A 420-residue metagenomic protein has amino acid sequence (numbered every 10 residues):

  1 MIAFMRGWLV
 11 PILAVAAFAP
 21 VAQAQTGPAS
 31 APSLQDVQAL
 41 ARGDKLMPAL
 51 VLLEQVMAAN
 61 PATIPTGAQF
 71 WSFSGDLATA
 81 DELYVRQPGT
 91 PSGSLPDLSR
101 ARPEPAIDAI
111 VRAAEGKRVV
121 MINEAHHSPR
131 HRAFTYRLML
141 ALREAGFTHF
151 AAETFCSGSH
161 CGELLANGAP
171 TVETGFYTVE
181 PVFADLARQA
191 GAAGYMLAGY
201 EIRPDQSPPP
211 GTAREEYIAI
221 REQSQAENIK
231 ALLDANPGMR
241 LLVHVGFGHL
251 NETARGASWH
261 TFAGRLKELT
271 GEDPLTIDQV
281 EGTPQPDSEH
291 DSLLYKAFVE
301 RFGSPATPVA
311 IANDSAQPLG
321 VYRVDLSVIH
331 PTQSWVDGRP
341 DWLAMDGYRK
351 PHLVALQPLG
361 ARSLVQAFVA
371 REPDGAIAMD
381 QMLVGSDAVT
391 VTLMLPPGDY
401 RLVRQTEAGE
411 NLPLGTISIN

Functional and structural regions predicted by a protein language model:
M1-M5: N-terminal secretory signal peptides that target proteins for export/translocation
W8-A19: Bacterial N-terminal signal peptides
Q23-N420: Compositional signal for N-terminal targeting/processing segments
